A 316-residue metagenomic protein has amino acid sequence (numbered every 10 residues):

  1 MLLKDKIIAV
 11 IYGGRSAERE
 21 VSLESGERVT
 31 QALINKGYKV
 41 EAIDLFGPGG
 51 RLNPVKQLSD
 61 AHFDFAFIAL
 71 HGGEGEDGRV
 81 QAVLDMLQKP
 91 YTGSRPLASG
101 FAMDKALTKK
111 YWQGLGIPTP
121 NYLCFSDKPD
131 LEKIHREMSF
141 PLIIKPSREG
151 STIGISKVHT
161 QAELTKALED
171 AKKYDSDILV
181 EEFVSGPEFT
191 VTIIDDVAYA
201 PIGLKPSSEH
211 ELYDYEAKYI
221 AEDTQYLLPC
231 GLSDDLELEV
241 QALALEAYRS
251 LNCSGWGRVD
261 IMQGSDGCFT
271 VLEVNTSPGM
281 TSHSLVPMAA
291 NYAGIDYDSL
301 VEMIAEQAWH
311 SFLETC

Functional and structural regions predicted by a protein language model:
M1-I11, L58, F101-P187: Active-site nucleotide/adenylate-binding loops and adjacent lid/helix of ATP-dependent enzymes
M1-L97, F101-M103, L107, S126-K133 (+1 more regions): ATP-binding N-terminal substructure of ATP-dependent carboxylate-amine bond-forming enzymes
L3-K6, S233-C316: ATP-dependent carboxylate activation and anion-phosphoryl transfer catalytic cores that bind Mg-ATP to form
V40, P90-Y91, T119, L142 (+1 more regions): Hydrophobic beta-strand scaffold residues
V80-D85, L212-I220, T276: Short, flexible, mixed-charge acidic loops at enzyme active sites
A82-P90, L115, I194, Y292-A293: Alpha-helix C-terminal capping segments
H159-A242, Q263-T270: Phosphate-binding site of ATP-dependent enzymes
